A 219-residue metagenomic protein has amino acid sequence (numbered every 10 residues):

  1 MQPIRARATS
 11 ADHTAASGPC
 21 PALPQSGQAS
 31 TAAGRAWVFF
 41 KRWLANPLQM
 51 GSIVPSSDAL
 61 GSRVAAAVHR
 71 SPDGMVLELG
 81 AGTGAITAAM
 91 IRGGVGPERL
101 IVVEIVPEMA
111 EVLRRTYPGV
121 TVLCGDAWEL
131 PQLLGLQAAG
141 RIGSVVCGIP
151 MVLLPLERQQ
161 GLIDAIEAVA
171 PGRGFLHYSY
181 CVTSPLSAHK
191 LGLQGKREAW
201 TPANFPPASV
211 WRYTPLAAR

Functional and structural regions predicted by a protein language model:
G34-R70: Class I SAM-dependent methyltransferase Rossmann-like catalytic core, especially the SAM/SAH-binding loop
D73-G82: Conserved class I S-adenosyl-L-methionine
T83-V95: Conserved SAM-binding loop of SAM-dependent methyltransferases across substrates and taxa, primarily the Class I
V106: Conserved SAM/SAH-binding beta-strand->alpha-helix loop
M109-A139: S-adenosyl-L-methionine
Q160-G172: A short glycine-rich, Lys/Arg-flanked "PGG" loop and its adjoining helix->strand segment in the class I
P171-C181: Conserved beta-strand signature within the Rossmann-like core of class I S-adenosyl-L-methionine
S184-R219: Active-site capping/gating segments
